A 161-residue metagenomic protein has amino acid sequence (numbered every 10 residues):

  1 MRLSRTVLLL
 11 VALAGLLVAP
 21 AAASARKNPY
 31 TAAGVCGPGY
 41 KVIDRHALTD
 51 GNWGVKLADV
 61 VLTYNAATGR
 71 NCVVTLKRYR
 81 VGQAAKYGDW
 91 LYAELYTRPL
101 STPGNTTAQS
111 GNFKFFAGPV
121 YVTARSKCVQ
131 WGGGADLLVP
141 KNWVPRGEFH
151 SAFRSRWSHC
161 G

Functional and structural regions predicted by a protein language model:
M1-A25: Secretory targeting and sorting signals
S24-G161: Post-signal peptide N-terminal regions of Sec-secreted extracellular proteins
